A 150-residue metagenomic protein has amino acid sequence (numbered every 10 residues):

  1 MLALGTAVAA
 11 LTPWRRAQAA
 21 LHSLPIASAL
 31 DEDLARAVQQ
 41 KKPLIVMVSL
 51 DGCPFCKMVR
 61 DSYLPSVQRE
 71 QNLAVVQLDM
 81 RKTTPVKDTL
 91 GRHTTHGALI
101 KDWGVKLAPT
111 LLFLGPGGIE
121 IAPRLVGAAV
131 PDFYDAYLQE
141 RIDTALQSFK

Functional and structural regions predicted by a protein language model:
M1-A19: N-terminal export signals
P13-L34: N-terminal "domain-start" segment that seeds a small globular fold
Q40-D51: Short active-site neighborhood of thiol/selenol oxidoreductases, capturing the structured segment around
C53-K57, L111: The canonical Cys-X-X-Cys-His
K57-E70: Typically the conserved alpha-helix immediately C-terminal to a functionally engaged Cys/Sec in thioredoxin-like
E70-H93: Thiol-based oxidoreductase modules, predominantly thioredoxin-like and allied folds used for disulfide exchange
G97-L112: Structural micro-motif
L107, F113-L146: Non-catalytic, surface beta->alpha helical segment in thiol-disulfide oxidoreductase systems
